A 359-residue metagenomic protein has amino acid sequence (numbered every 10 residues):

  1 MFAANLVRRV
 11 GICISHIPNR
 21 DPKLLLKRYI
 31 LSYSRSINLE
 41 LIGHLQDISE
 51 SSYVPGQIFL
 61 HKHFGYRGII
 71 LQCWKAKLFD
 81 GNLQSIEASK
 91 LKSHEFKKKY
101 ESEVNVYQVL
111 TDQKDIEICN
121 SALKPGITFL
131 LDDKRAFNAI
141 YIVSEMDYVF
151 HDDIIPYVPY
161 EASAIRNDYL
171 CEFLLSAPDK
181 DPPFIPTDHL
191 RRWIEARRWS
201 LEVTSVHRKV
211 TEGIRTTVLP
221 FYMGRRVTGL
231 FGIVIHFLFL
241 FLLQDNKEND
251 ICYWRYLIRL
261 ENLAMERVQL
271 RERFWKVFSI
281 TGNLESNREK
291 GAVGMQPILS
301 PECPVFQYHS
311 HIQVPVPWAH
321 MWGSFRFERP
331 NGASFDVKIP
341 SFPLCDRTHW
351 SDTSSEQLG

Functional and structural regions predicted by a protein language model:
M1-K23: N-terminal chloroplast transit peptides
H16-I58, F64-G65, W74-K77, K180 (+1 more regions): Mixed-charge, Lys/Arg-rich low-complexity intrinsically disordered regions
K99-I194: Intrinsically disordered, low-complexity, charged/polar segments
A196-I251: Low-complexity, acidic Ser/Thr/Pro/Gly-rich terminal tails and inter-domain linkers that flank the onset of structured
R259-M265: Asparagine-centered strand-capping/turn motif at beta-strand->loop junctions
M265-E285, F327: Short acidic, flexible loop segments centered on an aromatic residue
L284-W318: Intrinsically disordered, low-complexity Pro/Gly/Ser/Thr-rich segments with frequent PxxP/GP/PP motifs and embedded
I312-G359: Terminal connector regions
